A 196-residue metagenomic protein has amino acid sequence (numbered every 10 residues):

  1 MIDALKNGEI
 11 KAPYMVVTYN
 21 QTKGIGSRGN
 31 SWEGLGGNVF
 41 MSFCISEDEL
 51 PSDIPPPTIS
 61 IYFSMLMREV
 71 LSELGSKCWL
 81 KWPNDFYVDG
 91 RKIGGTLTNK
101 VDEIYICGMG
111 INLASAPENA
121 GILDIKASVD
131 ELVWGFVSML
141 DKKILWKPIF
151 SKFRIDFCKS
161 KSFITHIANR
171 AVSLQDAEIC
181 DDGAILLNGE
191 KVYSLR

Functional and structural regions predicted by a protein language model:
M1-E69, E73: N-terminal lobe of the biotin/lipoate ligase/transferase fold
N7, D48-C78, V88-R196: Long, positively charged amphipathic alpha-helical accessory segments at protein N-termini or as interdomain linkers
